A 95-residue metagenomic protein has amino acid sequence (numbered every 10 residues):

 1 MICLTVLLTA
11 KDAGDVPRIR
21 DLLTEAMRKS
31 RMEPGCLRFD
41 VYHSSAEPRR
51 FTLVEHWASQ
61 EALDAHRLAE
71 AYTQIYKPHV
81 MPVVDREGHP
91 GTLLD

Functional and structural regions predicted by a protein language model:
I2, V41-R49, I75-D95: Glycine-rich beta-strand-turn "strand-cap" elements at beta-sheet edges
I2-L37, V41: N-terminal first-folded block
I2-L8, D40-R67: Short, well-ordered beta-strand segments in beta-rich or mixed alpha/beta enzyme and ligand-binding folds
A10-D12, S59, T92-D95: Non-catalytic surface loops within mature trypsin-like serine protease
V16, R50, Y72-T73: A general structural signal for well-ordered alpha-helical segments in protein cores
E25, K29-P34, H56-H89: An amphipathic, aromatic/His-enriched active-site/gating alpha helix that lines ligand/cofactor pockets
